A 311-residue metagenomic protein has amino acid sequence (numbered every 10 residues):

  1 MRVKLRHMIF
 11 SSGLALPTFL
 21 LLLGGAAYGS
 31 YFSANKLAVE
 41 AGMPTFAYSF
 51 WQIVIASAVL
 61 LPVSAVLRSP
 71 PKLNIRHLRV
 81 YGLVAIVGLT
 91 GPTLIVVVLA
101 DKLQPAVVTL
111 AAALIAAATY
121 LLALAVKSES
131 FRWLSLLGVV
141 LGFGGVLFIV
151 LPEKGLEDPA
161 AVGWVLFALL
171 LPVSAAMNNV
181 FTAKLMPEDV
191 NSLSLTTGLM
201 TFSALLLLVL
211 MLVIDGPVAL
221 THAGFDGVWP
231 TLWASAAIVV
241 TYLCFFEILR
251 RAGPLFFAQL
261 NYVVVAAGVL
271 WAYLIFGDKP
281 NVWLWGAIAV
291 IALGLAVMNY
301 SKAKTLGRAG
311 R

Functional and structural regions predicted by a protein language model:
R2-W51, E157-K184, L205, R311: Glycine-/small-residue-enriched transmembrane alpha-helix faces in small-molecule transporters and effluxers
S12-P17, A41-F46, F50, L73-R79 (+3 more regions): Juxtamembrane helix-entry segments on the extracytoplasmic side of multipass membrane proteins
L16-P17, N35, A41-G91, A118-T119 (+5 more regions): Transmembrane alpha-helices of multi-pass small-molecule transport proteins
A27-F32, S64-A112, F148, S235-A252: Specific transmembrane alpha-helical segments of multi-pass solute transporters/efflux pumps, especially DMT/EamA
A38, Y48, Q52, V98-L99 (+6 more regions): Hydrophobic/aromatic residues within transmembrane alpha-helices of multi-pass small-molecule transporters
Y48-W51, T93, V107-L114, F181-A204 (+1 more regions): Helix-helix packing/entry segments at the starts of transmembrane helices
V59, S64-R68, V96, I115-V140 (+1 more regions): C-terminal transmembrane-helix exit sites in multi-pass transporters
L60, F131-E153, L207, Y262 (+2 more regions): Hydrophobic transmembrane alpha-helices of multi-pass small-molecule transport proteins
